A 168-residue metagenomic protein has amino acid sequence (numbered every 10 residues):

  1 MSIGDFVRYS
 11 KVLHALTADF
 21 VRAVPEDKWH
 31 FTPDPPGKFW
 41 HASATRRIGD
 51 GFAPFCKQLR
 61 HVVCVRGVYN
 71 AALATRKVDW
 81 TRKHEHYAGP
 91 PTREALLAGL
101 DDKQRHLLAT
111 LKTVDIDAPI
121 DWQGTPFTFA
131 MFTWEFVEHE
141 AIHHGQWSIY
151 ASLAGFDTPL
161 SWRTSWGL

Functional and structural regions predicted by a protein language model:
M1-G4: Short, low-complexity N-terminal intrinsically disordered segments enriched in polar/charged residues
V7-A18, E26, H30-H84, W122-L168: Short, contiguous alpha-helical
S10, H14-T17, V21, L100 (+1 more regions): Hydrophobic alpha-helical core bundles mediating ligand binding, dimerization, or RNAP-core interactions
A71-L108: Helix-adjacent hinge/juxtasegments
I116: Conserved, well-structured core segments that form or line functional sites
